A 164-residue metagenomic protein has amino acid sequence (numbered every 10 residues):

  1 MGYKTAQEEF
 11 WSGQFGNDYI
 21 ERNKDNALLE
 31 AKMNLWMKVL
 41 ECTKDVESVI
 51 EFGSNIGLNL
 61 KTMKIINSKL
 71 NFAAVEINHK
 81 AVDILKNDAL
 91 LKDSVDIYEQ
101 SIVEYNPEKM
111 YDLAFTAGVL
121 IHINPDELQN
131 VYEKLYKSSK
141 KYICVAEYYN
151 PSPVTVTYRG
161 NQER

Functional and structural regions predicted by a protein language model:
G2-P107, I123-N130, K134-R164: Class I (Rossmann-like) S-adenosyl-L-methionine-dependent methyltransferase catalytic domain, capturing the SAM-binding
F115: A conserved beta-strand element that flanks and buttresses the S-adenosyl-L-methionine
V119: Hydrophobic adenine-recognition pocket in adenosine-nucleotide-binding enzymes
